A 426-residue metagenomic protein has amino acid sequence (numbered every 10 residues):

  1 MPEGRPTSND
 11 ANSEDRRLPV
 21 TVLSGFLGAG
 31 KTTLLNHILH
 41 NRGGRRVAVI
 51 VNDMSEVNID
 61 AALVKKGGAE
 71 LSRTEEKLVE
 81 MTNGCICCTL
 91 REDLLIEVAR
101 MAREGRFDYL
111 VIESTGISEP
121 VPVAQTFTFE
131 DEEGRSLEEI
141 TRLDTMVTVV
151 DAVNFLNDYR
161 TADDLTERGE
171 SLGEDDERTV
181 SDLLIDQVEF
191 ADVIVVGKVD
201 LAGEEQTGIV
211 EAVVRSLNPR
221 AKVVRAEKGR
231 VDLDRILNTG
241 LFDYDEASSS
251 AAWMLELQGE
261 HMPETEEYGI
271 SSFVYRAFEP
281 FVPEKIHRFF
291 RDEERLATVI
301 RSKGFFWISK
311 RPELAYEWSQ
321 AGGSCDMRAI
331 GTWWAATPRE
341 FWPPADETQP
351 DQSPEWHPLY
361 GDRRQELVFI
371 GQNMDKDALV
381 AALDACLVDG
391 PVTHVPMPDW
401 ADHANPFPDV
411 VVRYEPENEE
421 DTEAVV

Functional and structural regions predicted by a protein language model:
P2-D182: Nucleotide-state-sensitive switch-loop elements of NTP-binding domains
P2-N12, F155, T161-E366, M374-K376 (+1 more regions): C-terminal accessory "lid"/substrate-recognition subdomains
K31, P120, L143, R230-L233 (+3 more regions): Alpha-helix initiation and N-capping motif
T33, H37, R100, P122 (+4 more regions): Alpha-helical scaffold segments in soluble metabolic enzymes
A61, R91, V121-A124, E204-G208 (+2 more regions): Conserved strand-to-helix beginnings and helix N-cap segments that scaffold or border functional pockets
A62-G68, A212-V214, A381-D384: Short, aromatic/basic amphipathic alpha-helical patches
